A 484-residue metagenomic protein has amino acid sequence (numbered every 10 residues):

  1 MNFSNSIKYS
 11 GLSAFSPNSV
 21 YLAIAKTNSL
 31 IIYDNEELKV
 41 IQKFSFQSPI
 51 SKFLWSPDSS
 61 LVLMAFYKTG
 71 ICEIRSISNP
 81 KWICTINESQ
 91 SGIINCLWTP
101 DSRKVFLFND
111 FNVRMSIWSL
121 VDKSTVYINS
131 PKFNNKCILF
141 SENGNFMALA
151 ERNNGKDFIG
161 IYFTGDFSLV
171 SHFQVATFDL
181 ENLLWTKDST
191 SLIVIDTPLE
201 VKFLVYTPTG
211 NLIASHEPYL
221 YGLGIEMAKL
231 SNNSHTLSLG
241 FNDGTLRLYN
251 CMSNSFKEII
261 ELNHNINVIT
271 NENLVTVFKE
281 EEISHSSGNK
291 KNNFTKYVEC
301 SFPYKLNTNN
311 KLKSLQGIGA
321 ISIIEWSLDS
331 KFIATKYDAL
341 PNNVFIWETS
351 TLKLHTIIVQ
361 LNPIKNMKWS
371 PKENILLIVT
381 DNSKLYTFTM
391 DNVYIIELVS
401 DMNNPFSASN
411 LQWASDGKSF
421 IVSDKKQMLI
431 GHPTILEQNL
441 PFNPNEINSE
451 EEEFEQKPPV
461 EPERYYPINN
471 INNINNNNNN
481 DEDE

Functional and structural regions predicted by a protein language model:
M1-E484: Long, low-complexity intrinsically disordered regions enriched in Ser/Thr/Pro/Gly
